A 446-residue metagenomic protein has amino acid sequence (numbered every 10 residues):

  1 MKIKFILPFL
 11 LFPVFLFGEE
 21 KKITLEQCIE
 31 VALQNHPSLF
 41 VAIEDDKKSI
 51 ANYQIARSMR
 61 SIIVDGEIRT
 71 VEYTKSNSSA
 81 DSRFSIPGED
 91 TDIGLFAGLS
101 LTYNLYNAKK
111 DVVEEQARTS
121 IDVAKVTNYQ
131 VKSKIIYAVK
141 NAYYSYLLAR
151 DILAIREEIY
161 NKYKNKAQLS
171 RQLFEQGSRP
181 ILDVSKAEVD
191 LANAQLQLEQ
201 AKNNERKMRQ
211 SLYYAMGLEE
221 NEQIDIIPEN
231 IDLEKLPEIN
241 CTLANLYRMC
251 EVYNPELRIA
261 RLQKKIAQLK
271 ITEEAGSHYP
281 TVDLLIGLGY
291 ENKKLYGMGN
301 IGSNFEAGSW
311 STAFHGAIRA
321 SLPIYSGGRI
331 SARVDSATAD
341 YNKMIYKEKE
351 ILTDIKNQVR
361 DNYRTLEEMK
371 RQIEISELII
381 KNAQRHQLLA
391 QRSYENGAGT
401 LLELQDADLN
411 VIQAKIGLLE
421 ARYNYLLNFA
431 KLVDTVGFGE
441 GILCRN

Functional and structural regions predicted by a protein language model:
K4-V14: Sec-dependent N-terminal signal peptides
E20, E67-Y103, E229-E238, T272 (+2 more regions): Small/polar, glycine/serine/threonine/aspartate-rich low-complexity segments that form flexible
I23, K134-M249, N362-T365, M369 (+2 more regions): Periplasmic alpha-helical coiled-coil/stalk elements that build and connect Gram-negative outer-membrane
E26, E220, G417-N446: Acidic, low-complexity, intrinsically disordered peripheral segments
I29-L33, L218-G287, L295, I442-N446: Amphipathic alpha-helical coiled-coil scaffold segments and their short linker/junction regions
E30-F40, K47-I63, G98-Q116, V126-S133 (+6 more regions): A glycine-/polar-enriched beta->alpha junction
V41-A56, V131, I135-I155, Q172 (+5 more regions): Amphipathic alpha-helical coiled-coil segments
D92-F96, N141, K186, N193 (+2 more regions): Transmembrane beta-barrel architecture of outer-membrane proteins
